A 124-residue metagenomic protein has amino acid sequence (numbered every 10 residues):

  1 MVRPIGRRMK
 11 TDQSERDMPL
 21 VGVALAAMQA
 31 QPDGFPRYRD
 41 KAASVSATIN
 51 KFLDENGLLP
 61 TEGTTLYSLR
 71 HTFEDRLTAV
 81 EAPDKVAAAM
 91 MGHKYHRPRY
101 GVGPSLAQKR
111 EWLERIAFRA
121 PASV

Functional and structural regions predicted by a protein language model:
V2, P19, G92-K94: Active/binding-pocket-proximal capping segment
P4-I5, Q13-E62, Y67-S68, T72-F73: Active-site/catalytic core of tyrosine-dependent DNA strand-transfer enzymes
M9: Conserved functional hotspot residues or short segments at active or partner-binding sites across diverse domains
L25, M91-A122: Catalytic-site neighborhood detector that most strongly recognizes the C-terminal catalytic loop/helix of tyrosine
S68-K94: C-terminal catalytic core of tyrosine-transesterase DNA break-rejoin enzymes
D75, S123-V124: A short, Gly/Thr-enriched small/hydrophobic beta-strand-prone motif that recurs across taxa
